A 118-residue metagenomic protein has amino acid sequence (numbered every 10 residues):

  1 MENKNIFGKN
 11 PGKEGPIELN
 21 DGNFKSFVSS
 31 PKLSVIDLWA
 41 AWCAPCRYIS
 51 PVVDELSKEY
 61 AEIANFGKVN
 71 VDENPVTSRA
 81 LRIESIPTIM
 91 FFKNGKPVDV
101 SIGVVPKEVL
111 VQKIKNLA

Functional and structural regions predicted by a protein language model:
M1-V35, A41-N65, E73-A80, I86-T88 (+1 more regions): Proteins that catalyze or organize thiol-disulfide redox chemistry and the adjacent proteostasis machinery handling
K68: Conserved residues in the N-terminal Rossmann fold of short-chain dehydrogenase/reductase
